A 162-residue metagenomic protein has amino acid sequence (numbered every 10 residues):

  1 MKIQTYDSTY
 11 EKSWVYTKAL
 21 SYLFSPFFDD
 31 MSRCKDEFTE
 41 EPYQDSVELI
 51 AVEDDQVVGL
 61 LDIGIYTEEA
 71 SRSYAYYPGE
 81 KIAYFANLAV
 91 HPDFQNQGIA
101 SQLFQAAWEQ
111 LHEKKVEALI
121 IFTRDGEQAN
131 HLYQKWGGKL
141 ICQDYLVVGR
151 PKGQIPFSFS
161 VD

Functional and structural regions predicted by a protein language model:
M1-Y16, V161-D162: A short beta-loop-alpha structural element at the N-terminal edge of CoA-dependent acyl/N-acetyltransferase catalytic
K18-E53, V57-Y74: Active-site rim helix/loop that mediates acceptor-substrate recognition in acyltransferases
M31, Y145-D162: Amide-forming acyltransferase catalytic core, primarily the GNAT-like/NAT-type and related acyltransferase folds
S73-P92: Conserved acetyl-CoA binding element of GNAT-fold acetyltransferases
V90, N96-E109, Q134-K135: Conserved acetyl-CoA-binding loop-helix of GNAT-fold acetyltransferases
I120-N130, L146-R150: Conserved beta-strand-loop-alpha-helix junction that forms the acyl-donor binding cleft
Q134-Q143: Conserved acetyl-CoA-binding loop of GNAT-fold acetyltransferases
